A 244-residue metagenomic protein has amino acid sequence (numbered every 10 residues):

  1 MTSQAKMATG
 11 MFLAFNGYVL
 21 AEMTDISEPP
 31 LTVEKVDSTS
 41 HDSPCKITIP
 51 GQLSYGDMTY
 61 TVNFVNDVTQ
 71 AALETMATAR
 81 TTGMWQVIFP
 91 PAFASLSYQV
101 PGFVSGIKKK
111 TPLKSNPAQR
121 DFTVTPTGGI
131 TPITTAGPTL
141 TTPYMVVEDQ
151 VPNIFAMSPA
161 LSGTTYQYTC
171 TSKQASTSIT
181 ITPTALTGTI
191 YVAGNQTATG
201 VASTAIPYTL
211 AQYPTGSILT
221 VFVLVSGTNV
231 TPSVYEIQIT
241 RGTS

Functional and structural regions predicted by a protein language model:
M1-V65, Q99-D121, S158-T171: Solvent-exposed edge beta-strands and adjacent loop segments that serve as assembly or binding interfaces
L13-F15, V87-A94, D149, V223-N229: Short acidic, glycine-rich loop/turn motifs
F64-V68, G129-I130: Acidic glycine-/aspartate-rich tracts in secreted/extracellular proteins
T69-S105: Short, acidic/charged, Gly/Pro-enriched secondary-structure junctions
A71-L73, P132-P138: Short, charged, solvent-exposed linker or helix-capping segments at domain edges/interfaces that act as flexible hinges
P117-T134: Short solvent-exposed strand/turn elements
T135-S244: Beta-rich interaction/scaffold domains
